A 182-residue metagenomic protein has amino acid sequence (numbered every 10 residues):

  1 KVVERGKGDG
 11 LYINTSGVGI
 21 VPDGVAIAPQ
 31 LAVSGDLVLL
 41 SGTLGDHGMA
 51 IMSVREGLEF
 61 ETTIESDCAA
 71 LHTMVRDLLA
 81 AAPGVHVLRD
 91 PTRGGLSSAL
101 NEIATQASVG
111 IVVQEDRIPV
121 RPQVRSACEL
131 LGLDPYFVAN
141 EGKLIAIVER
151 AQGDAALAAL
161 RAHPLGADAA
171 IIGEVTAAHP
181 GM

Functional and structural regions predicted by a protein language model:
K1-M182: Helix-biased detector of long, well-ordered alpha-helical tracts
